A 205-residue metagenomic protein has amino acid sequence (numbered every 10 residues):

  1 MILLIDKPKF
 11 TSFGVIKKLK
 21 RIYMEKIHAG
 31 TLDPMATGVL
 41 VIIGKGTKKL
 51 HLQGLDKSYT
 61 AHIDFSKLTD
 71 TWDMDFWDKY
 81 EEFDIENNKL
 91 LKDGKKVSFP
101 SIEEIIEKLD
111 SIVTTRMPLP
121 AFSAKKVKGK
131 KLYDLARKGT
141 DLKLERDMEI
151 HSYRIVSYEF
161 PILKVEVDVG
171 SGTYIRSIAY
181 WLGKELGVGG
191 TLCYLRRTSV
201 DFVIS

Functional and structural regions predicted by a protein language model:
M1-S205: Catalytic/RNA-binding core of pseudouridine synthases
